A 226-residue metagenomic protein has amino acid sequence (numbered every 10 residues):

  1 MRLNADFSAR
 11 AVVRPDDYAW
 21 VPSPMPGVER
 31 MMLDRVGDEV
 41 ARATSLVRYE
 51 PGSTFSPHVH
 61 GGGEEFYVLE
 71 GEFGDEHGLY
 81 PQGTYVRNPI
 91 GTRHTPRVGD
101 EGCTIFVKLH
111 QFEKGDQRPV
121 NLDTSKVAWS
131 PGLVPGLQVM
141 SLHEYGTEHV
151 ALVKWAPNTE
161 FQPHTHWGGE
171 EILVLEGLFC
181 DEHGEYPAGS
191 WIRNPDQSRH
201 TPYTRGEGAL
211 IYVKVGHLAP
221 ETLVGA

Functional and structural regions predicted by a protein language model:
M1-E39, D100-T147, A226: A short, N-terminal "cap"/entry segment at the start of jelly-roll beta-barrel domains of the cupin/DSBH fold
V28, L79, I90-G115, D196-T222: Ligand-binding loop in jelly-roll beta-barrel domains
V28-M32, E39-G74: The feature marks the first
P51, H60-D75, H166-E182, A188: Glycine- and acidic-residue-biased ligand/ion/polar-headgroup-sensing regions
T54, Y85, E160, S190-W191 (+1 more regions): Residue-level marker of beta-strand positions
G74-R93, C180-H200: Short acidic-glycine-tyrosine-enriched beta hairpin
N121-E176, D181: Surface-exposed interaction/gating patches
